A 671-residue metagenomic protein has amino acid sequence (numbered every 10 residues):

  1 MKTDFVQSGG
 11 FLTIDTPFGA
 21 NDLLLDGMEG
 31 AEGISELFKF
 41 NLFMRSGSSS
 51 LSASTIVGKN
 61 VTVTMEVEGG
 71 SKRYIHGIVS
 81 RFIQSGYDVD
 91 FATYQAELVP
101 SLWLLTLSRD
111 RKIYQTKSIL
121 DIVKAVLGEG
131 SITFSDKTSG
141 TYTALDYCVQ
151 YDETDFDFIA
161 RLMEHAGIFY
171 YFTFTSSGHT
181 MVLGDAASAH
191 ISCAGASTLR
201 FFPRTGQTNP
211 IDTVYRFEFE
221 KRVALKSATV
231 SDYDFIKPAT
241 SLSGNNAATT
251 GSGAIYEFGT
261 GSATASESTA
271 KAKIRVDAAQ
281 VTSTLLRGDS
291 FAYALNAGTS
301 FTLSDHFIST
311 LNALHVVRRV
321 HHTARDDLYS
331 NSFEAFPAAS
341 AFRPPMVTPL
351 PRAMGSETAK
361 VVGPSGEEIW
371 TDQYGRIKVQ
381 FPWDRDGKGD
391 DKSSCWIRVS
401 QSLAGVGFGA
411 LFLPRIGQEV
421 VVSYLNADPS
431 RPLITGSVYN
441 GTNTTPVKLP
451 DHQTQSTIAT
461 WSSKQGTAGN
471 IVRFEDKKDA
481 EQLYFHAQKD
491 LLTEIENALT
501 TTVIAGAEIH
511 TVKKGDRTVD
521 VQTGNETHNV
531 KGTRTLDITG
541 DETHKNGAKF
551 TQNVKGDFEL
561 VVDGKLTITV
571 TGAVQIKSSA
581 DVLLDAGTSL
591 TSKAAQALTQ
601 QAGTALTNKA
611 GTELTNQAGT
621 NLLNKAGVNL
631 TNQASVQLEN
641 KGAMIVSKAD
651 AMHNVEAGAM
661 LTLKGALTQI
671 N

Functional and structural regions predicted by a protein language model:
M1-K112, H165, S283: Assembly/oligomerization scaffold segments
N41-L51, Q280-F291, M346, L403-G409: Short alpha-helix capping/helix-loop boundary micro-motifs
T55-I56, L295, G389, P414: Short, well-ordered loop/turn sites that connect or cap secondary structure elements
S71, Y87-D88, K117-F134, G140 (+1 more regions): Extended, domain-scale alpha-helical bundle/helix-rich regions
V99-S101, T116-K137, F258-A270, P364-K392 (+1 more regions): Glycine-rich, acidic and aromatic/proline-enriched surface loops and short helix-turn segments that act as binding
L183-G184, S356-Q633, Q637-K641, I645-K648 (+1 more regions): Structural signature for extended repeat/solenoid scaffolds and their inter-repeat hinge/linker regions, spanning
A297-T299, I308-A359, L433-G441, T445-S456: Acidic, low-complexity/disordered segments
